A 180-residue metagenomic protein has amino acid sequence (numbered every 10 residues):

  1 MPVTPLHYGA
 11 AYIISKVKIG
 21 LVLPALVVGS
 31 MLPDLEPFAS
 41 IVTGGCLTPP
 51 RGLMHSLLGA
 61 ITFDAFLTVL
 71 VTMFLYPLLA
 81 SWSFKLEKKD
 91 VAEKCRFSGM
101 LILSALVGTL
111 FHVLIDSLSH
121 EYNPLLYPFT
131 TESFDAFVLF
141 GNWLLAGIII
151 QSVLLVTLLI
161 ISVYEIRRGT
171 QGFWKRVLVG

Functional and structural regions predicted by a protein language model:
M1-G180: N-terminal membrane-targeting hydrophobic helices
